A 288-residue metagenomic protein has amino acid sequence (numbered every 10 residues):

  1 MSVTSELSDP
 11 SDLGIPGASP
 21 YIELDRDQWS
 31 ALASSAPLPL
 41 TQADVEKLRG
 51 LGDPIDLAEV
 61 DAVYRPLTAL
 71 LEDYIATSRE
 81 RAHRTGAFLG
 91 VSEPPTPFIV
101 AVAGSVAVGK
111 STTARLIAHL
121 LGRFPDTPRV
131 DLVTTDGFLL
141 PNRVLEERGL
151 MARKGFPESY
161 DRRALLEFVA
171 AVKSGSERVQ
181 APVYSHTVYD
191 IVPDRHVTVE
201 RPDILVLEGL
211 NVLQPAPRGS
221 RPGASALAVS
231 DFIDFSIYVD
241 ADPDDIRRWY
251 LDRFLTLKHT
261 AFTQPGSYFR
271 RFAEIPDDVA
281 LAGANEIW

Functional and structural regions predicted by a protein language model:
S2-S35, R49, P54, V212-A216 (+1 more regions): Conserved NTP phosphate-binding and transfer environment spanning the P-loop NTPase/kinase superfamily
S2-S8, A18-I99: Extreme N-terminal, non-catalytic leader segments that precede Walker-type/kinase nucleotide-binding cores
L48-V63, D131-T134, F138-D190: Conserved nucleotide-sensing/catalytic segment adjacent to the nucleotide-binding pocket in NTP-handling enzymes
A82-R84, G90, P94, R163-D231 (+1 more regions): Glycine-rich phosphate-binding loop used to anchor ATP phosphates in small-molecule kinases, encompassing both
S105: P-loop (Walker A) phosphate-binding loop of NTP-binding proteins
K110: Conserved lysine of the Walker
T113-A114, A118: Post-Walker A alpha-helix
H119-D131: Post-Walker A helix-loop "phosphate-sensing" segment adjacent to the P-loop in P-loop NTPases
